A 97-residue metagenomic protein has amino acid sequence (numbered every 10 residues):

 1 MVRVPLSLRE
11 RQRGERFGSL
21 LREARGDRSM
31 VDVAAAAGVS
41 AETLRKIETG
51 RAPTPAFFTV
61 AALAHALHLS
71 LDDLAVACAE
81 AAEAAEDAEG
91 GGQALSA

Functional and structural regions predicted by a protein language model:
M1-D27, D72: A short, Lys/Arg-rich alpha-helix, primarily the initiator
M1-V4, A75-A97: Short, charged recognition helix plus adjacent turn of helix-turn-helix-like nucleic-acid-binding domains
R22, V31-D32, A61: Residues within the helices of the helix-turn-helix
G26-K46: Short alpha-helical DNA-recognition segment
D27-S29, P55-F58: Residue-level signal for the short linker/turn that defines the boundary of a DNA-recognition helix
G50, A62, E80: Alpha-helical DNA-recognition elements
R51-A56, E83-D87: Short, solvent-exposed alpha-helical "recognition" segments
F58-D73: DNA major-groove recognition helix of helix-turn-helix/homeodomain DNA-binding modules
